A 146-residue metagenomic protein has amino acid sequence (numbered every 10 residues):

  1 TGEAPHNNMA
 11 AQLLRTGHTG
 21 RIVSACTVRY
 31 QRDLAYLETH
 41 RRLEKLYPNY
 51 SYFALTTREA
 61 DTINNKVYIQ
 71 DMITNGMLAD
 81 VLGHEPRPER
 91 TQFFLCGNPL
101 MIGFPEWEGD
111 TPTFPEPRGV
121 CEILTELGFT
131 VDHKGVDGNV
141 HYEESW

Functional and structural regions predicted by a protein language model:
T1-H6, L100-M101: Gly/Ser/Thr-rich loops at beta-strand to alpha-helix junctions that form or flank small-molecule/cofactor-binding
P5-R15: Histidine-anchored nucleotide/phosphate-binding helix
L14-G20, H133-K134: Secondary-structure boundary elements
R21-V23, Q92: Structural motif
Y30-W146: Reductase modules of NAD(P)H-dependent flavoproteins
